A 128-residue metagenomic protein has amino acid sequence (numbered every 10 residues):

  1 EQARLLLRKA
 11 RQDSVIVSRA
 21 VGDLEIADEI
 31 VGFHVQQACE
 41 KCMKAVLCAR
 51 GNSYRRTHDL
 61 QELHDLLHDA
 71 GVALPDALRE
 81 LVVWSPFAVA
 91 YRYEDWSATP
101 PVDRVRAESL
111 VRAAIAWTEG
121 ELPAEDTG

Functional and structural regions predicted by a protein language model:
E1-G128: Terminal alpha-helical segments
